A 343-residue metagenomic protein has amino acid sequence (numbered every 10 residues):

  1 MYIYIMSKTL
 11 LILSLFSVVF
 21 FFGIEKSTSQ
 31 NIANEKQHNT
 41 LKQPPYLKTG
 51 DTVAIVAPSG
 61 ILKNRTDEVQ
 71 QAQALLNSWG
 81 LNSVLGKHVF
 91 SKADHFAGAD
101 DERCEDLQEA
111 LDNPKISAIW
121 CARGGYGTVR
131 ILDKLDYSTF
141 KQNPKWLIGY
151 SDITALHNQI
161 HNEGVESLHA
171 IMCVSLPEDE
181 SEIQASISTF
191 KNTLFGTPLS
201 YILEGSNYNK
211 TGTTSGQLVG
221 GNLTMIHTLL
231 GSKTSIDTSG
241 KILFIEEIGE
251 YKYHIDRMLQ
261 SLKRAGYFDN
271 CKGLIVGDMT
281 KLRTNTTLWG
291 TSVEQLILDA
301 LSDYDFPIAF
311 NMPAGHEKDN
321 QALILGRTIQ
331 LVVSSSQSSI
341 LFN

Functional and structural regions predicted by a protein language model:
M1-Q37: Bacterial Sec-dependent N-terminal signal peptides
Q30-K115: ATP/NTP phosphate-donor binding region
I55, I119, D152, I226 (+2 more regions): Buried hydrophobic positions in well-ordered alpha/beta secondary-structure cores of metabolic enzymes
A118-W120, I148, I242-F244, I275: Structural motif
Y137-I160, E166-M172, P307: Short, acidic/small-residue loops that bind anionic groups at enzyme active sites
E166-H227, G231: Conserved anion/nucleotide-ligand pocket segment
L218-L262: Oxyanion-binding "anion nests"
L262-N343: C-terminal active-site/capping subdomain that shapes the small-molecule cofactor and substrate pocket of enzyme
